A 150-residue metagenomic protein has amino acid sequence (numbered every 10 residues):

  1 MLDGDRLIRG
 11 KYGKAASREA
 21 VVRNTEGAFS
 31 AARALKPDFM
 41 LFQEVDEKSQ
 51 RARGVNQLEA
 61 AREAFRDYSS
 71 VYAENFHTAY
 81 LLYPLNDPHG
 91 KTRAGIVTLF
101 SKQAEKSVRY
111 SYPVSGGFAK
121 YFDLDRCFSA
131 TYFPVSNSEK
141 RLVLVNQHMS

Functional and structural regions predicted by a protein language model:
M1, Q43-V45, A73-F76, F100-K102 (+2 more regions): Active-site-proximal beta-strand/loop segments in catalytic clefts of secreted hydrolases
M1-A15, V108-Y110, A130, R141-M149: Active-site-proximal beta-strand elements of phosphoester/diester hydrolases
M1-D67, Y72-Y83, R93: N-terminal, active-site-proximal structural segment of metallo-dependent hydrolase catalytic domains
K11-S17, V45-S49, Y112-Y121, Q147-S150: Surface-exposed cleft-lining segments at the edges of enzyme active sites
E63-R66, G90-S107: Conserved beta strand-loop-helix elements of the APE1-like EEP
T92-I96, L124-A130: Short hydrophobic/aromatic beta-strand or adjacent loop that forms the aromatic wall/cage of a ligand/substrate-binding
L99-K102, A130-N137: Active-site beta-strand termini and strand-to-loop segments that position acidic
Y121-D125, P134-S150: Metal-dependent phosphoester/phosphodiester hydrolase catalytic core
